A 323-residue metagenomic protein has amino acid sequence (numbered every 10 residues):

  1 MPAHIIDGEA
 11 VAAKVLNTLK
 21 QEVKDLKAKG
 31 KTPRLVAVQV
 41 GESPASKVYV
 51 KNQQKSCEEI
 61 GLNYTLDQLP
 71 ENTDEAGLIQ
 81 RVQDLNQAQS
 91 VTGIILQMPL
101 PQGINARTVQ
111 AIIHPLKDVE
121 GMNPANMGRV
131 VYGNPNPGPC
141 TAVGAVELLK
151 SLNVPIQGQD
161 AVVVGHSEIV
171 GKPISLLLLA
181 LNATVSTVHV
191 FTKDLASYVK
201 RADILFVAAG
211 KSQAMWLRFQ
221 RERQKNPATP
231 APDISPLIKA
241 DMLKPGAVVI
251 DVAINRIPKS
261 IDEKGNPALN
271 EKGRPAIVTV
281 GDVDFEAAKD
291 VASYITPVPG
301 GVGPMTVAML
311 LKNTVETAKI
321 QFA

Functional and structural regions predicted by a protein language model:
M1-K31: Positively charged, low-complexity intrinsically disordered leader regions
K24-T32, D84-Q89, N153-I156: Glycine-rich phosphate/diphosphate-binding loops that line cofactor/substrate pockets in enzymes
P33-G41: Short beta-strand segments enriched in small/hydrophobic residues
V40-Q54, N136-W216, A228-A253, I257-P267 (+1 more regions): Glycine-rich phosphate/diphosphate-binding loop of Rossmann-like nucleotide-binding domains
G61-N63, D67-G138, D290: Phosphate/diphosphate ligand-binding glycine-rich loop within oxidoreductases
Q97-G103, G210-Q213, I254-I257, G301-V302: Short glycine-rich anion-binding loops that position phosphate/pyrophosphate groups of nucleotides and phosphorylated
R107-N123, M127, I250-Q321: Rossmann-fold NAD(P)-binding glycine/threonine-rich loop
R218-K225: Charged/polar low-complexity intrinsically disordered segments
